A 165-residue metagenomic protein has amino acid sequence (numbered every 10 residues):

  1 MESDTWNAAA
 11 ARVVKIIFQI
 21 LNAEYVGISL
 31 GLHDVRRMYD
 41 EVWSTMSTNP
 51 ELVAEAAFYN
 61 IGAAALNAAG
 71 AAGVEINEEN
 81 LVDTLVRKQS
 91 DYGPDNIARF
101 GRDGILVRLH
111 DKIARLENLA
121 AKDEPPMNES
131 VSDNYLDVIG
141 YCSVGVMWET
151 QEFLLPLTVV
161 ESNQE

Functional and structural regions predicted by a protein language model:
M1-E165: Intrinsically disordered, low-complexity regulatory regions that flank transcription factor DNA-binding cores
